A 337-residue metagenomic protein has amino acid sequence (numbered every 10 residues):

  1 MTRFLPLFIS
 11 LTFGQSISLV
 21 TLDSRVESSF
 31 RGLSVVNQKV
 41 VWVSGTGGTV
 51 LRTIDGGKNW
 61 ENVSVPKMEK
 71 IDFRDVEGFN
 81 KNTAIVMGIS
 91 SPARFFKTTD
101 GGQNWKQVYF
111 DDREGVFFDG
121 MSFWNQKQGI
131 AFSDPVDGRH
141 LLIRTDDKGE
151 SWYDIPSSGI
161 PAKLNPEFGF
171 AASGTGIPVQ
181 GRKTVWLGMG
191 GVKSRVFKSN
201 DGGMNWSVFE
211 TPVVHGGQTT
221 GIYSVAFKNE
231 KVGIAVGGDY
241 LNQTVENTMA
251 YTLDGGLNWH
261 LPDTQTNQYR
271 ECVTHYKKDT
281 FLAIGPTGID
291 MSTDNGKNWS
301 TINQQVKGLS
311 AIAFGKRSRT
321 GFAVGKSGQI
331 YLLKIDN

Functional and structural regions predicted by a protein language model:
M1-S18: Bacterial Sec-dependent N-terminal signal peptides
Q15-N337: Residue-level hotspots at or immediately adjacent to binding/recognition sites across diverse folds
